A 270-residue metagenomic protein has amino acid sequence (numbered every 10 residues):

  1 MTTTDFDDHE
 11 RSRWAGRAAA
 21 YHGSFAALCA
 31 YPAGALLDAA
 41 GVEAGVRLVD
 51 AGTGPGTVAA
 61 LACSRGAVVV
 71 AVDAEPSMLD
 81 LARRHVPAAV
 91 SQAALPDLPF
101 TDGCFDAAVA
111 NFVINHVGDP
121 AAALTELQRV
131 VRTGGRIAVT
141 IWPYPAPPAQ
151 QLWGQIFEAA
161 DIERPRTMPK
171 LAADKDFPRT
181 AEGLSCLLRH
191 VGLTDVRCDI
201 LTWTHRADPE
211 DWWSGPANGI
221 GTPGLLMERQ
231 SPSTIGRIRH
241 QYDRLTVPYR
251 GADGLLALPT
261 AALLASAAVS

Functional and structural regions predicted by a protein language model:
M1-V46, T57-L61, S77-L81, H85 (+1 more regions): Conserved class I S-adenosyl-L-methionine
C29, P55-T57, K175-S270: Conserved Class I S-adenosyl-L-methionine
R47-L98: Class I SAM-dependent methyltransferase SAM/SAH-binding core
P96-A107: A short acidic, Gly/Pro-enriched loop at the edge of an enzyme's catalytic core that lines a small-molecule cofactor
A107-P120, P143: A short SAM/SAH-binding and catalytic strip from SAM-dependent methyltransferases
A121, R132, R136-D208, A252: Conserved catalytic/acceptor-binding region of the Class I
A122-E126: Short, conserved SAM-binding segment of the class I
